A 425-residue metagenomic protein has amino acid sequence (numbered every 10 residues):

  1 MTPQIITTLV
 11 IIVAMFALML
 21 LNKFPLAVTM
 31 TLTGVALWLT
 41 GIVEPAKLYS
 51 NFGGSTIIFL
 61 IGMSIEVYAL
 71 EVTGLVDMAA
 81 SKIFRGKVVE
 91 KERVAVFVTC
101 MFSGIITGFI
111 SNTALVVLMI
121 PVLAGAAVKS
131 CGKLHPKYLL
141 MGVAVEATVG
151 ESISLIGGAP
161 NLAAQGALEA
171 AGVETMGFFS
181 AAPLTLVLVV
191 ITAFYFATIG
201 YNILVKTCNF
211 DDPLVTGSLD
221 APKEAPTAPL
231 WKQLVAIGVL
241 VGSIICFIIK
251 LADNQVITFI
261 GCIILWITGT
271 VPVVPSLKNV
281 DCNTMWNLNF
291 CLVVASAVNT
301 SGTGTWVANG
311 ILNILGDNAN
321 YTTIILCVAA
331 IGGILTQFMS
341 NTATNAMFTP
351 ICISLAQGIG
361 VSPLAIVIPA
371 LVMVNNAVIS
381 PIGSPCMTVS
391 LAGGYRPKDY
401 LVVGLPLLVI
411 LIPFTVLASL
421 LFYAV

Functional and structural regions predicted by a protein language model:
M1-I61, I65-Y68, A181-N309, L408-I412 (+1 more regions): Hydrophobic transmembrane alpha-helices of multi-pass small-molecule transporters
T7, S130-G142, E151-A163, A167-L168 (+2 more regions): Juxtamembrane and boundary regions of transmembrane helices in multi-pass small-molecule transporters and channels
M15-F24, F102-S111, V145-I156, I245-K250 (+2 more regions): Transmembrane alpha-helix interface/packing and boundary motifs in multi-pass membrane proteins, characterized by
G34, D77-S81, T113-A127, L140-A144 (+5 more regions): Re-entrant/interfacial helical elements at transmembrane boundaries that shape and gate the permeation pathway
I42-G132, N279-T284, L288-I359: Membrane-embedded alpha-helical segments and adjacent helix-loop junctions characteristic of multi-pass solute
M63, L139-S154, N287-A295: Hydrophobic alpha-helical membrane-insertion segments
E92-I105, G132-G150, M176-L184, Y321-I334 (+2 more regions): Alpha-helical transmembrane segments of multi-pass membrane proteins
